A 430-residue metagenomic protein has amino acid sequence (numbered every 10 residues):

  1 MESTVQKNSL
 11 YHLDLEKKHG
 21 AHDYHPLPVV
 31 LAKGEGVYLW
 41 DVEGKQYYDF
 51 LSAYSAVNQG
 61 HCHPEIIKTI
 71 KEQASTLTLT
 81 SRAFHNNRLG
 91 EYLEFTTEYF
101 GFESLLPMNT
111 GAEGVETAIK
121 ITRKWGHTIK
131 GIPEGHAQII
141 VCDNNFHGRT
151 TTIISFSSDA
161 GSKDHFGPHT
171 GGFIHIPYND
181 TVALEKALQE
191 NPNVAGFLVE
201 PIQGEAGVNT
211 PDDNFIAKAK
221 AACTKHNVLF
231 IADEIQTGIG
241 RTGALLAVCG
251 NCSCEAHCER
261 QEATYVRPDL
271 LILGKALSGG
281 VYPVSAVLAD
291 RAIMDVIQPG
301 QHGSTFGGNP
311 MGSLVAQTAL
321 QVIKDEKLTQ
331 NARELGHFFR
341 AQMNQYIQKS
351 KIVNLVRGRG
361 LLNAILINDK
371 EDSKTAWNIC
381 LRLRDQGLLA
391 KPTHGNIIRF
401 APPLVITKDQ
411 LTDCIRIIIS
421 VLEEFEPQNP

Functional and structural regions predicted by a protein language model:
E2-P430: Conserved N-terminal phosphate-binding loop of PLP-dependent enzymes in the Aspartate aminotransferase
